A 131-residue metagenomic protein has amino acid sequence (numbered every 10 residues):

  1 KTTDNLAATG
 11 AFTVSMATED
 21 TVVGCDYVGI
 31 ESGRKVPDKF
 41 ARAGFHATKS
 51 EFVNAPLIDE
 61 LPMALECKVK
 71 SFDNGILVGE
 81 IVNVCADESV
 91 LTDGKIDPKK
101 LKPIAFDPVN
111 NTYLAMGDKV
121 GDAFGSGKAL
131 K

Functional and structural regions predicted by a protein language model:
K1-K131: Basic, polyanion-binding surface patches
